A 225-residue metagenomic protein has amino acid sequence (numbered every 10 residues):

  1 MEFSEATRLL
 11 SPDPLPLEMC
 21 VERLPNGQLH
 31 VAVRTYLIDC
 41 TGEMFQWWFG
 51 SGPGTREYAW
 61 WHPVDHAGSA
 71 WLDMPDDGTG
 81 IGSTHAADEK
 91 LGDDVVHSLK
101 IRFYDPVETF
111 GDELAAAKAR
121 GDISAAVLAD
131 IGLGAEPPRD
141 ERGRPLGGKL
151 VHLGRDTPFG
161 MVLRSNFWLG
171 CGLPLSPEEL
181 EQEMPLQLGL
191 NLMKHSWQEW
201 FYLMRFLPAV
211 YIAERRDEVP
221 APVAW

Functional and structural regions predicted by a protein language model:
M1-N26, P137-W225: Terminal "cap-and-tail" regions of soluble proteins that handle hydrophobic small molecules
M1-S83: Hydrophobic ligand-binding cavity/cleft-lining segments
H30-R34, R102, D122-G134, K149-L153 (+1 more regions): Ordered hydrophobic segments in well-structured contexts
F45-W47, Y58-A59, G68-W71, G111 (+3 more regions): Generic marker of "main functional regions" within proteins
G52, L99-D105, E178-E183: Surface-exposed flexible segments
E57-P75, S83-A86, G154, L192-M204 (+1 more regions): Residue-level signal for functionally critical sites in structured catalytic/ligand-binding pockets
H66-E141: Glycine-rich portal/gate segments that line the openings of hydrophobic small-molecule binding cavities
